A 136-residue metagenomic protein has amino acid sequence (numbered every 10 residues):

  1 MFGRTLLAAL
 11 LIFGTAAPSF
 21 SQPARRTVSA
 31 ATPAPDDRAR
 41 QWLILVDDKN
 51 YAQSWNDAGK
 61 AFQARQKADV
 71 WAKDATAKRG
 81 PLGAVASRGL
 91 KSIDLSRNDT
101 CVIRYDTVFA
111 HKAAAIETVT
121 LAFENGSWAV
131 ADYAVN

Functional and structural regions predicted by a protein language model:
M1-L7: Bacterial N-terminal signal peptides that target proteins for export
G3, S19-D48: Short, low-complexity N-terminal intrinsically disordered segments enriched in polar/charged residues
A8-A9, S19: Cleavable N-terminal signal peptides
D36-Q41, D47, A52-D99: Short solvent-exposed beta->alpha transition segments
S92-N136: Exposed beta-sheet edge and beta->alpha loop/turn motif
